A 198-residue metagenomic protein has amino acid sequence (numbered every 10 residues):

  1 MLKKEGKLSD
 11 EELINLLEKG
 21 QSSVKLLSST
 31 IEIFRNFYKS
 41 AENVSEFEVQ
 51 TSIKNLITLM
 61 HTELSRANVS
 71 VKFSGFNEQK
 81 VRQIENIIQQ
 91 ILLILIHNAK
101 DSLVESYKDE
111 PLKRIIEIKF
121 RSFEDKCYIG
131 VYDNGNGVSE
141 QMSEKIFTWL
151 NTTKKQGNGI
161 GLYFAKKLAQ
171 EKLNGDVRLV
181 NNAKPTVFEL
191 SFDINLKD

Functional and structural regions predicted by a protein language model:
M1-R66: Conserved DHp (HisKA) dimerization/phosphotransfer helix of two-component histidine kinases, i.e., the long coiled-coil
S40-N43, K80-Q83, T153: Conserved micro-motifs of the catalytic ATP-binding
S70-K80: Conserved catalytic submotifs in the C-terminal HATPase_c
K100-E124: ATP-lid-like helix-loop hinge signature
D133: Acidic ATP/Mg2+-coordinating residue in the GHKL
V138-W149: Short conserved segment of the HATPase_c
F164-N174: Conserved glycine-/histidine-rich ATP-lid loop and adjacent helix of the Bergerat-fold HATPase_c
L173-N181: Glycine-rich ATP-binding loops of the HATPase_c
